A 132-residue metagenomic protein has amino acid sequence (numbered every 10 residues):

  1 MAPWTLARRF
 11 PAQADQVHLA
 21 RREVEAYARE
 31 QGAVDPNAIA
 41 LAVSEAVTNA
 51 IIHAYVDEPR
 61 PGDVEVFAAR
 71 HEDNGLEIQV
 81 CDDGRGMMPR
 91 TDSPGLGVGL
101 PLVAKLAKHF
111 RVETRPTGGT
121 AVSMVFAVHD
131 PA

Functional and structural regions predicted by a protein language model:
M1-A38: Bergerat-fold GHKL ATPase/HATPase_c domain
V34-E58: Conserved ATP-binding N-box helix of the HATPase_c
R60-A69: A conserved short beta-strand within the histidine kinase catalytic ATPase domain
A68-E72, T114-P116: Short, low-complexity Ser/Thr-rich regulatory SLiMs
H71-G97: Glycine-rich/acidic phosphate-handling loop/turn and adjacent ATP-lid/helix of nucleotide-binding kinase/ATPase domains
G75, G86, P116-S123, D130: Glycine-rich nucleotide-binding loop
P89-P116, A121: ATP phosphate-binding glycine-rich loop and adjacent ATP-lid/helix-beta elements within ATP-binding kinase/ATPase
